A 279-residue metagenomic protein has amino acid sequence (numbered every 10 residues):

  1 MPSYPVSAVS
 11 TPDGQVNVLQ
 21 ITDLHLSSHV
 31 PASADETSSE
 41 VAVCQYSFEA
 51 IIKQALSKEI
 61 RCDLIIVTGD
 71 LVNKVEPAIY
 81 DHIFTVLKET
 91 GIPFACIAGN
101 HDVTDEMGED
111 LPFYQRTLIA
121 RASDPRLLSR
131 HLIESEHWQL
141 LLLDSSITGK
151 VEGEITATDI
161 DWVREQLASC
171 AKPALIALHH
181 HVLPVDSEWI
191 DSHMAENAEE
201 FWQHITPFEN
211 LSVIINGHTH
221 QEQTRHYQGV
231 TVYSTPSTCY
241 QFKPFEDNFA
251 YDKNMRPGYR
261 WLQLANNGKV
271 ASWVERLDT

Functional and structural regions predicted by a protein language model:
M1-H82, A168-S169: N-terminal active-site segment of His-dependent metallophosphoesterases
M1-Y4, G14, R260-T279: A short C-terminal boundary segment appended to hydrolase-like catalytic domains
P2-S10, E76-R164, N197-P207, P236 (+1 more regions): Extended active-site neighborhood of metal-dependent phosphoesterases/phosphodiesterases
V9-L19, L132-L142, A168-L175, H226-V232 (+1 more regions): Beta-strand-turn-beta hairpins that frame and shape the catalytic cleft of phosphate-ester-processing enzymes
Q20-T22, L64-D70, F94-N100, D144 (+3 more regions): Active-site neighborhood of phospho(di)ester-bond hydrolases with catalytic His/Asp-centered motifs
S27-V30, N73-E76, N100-G108, T148-V151 (+3 more regions): Active-site environment of divalent metal-dependent phosphoester hydrolases
S33-A42, S187-H193, D247-F249: Short glycine-enriched, charge-decorated loop/helix-capping segments at active-site entrances that position
F48-L64, E152-T231, G258-W261, G268-V270: His/acidic metal-ligating clusters that form di-metal
